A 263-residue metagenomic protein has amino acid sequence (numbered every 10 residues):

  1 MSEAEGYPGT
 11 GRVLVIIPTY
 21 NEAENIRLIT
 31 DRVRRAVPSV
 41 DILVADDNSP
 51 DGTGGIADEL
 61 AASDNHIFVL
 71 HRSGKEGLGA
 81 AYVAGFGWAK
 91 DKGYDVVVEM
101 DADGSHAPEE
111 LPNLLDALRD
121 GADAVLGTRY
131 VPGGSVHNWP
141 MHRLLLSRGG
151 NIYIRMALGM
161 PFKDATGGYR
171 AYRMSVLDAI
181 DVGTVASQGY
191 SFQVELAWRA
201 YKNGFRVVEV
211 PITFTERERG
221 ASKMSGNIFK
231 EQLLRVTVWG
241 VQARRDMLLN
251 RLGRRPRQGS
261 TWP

Functional and structural regions predicted by a protein language model:
M1-R32: N-proximal low-complexity "stem/linker" segments adjacent to membrane-targeting elements
M1-T10, G159-M160, V182-P263: Hydrophobic helical membrane-anchoring modules
R12-L14, D41, E195: Cell-envelope/extracellular polymer assembly enzymes that use nucleotide-activated donors
E24-L28, D51-L60: Acidic helix N-cap motif at the loop->helix transition within catalytic regions of sugar-transfer enzymes
I26, V33, G85, D103 (+4 more regions): Residue-level signature of catalytic and energy-coupling elements of molecular machines, predominantly ATP/GTP-dependent
T30, S39-S49, L70-H71, M100: Short beta-strand/loop segment that forms part of the nucleotide-sugar
D46-I56, G74, G104: A conserved acidic beta->alpha catalytic loop
F68-D91, V96, P108-Y190, R217-Q232: Acceptor/aglycone-binding surface of glycosyltransferases and processive sugar-polymer synthases
